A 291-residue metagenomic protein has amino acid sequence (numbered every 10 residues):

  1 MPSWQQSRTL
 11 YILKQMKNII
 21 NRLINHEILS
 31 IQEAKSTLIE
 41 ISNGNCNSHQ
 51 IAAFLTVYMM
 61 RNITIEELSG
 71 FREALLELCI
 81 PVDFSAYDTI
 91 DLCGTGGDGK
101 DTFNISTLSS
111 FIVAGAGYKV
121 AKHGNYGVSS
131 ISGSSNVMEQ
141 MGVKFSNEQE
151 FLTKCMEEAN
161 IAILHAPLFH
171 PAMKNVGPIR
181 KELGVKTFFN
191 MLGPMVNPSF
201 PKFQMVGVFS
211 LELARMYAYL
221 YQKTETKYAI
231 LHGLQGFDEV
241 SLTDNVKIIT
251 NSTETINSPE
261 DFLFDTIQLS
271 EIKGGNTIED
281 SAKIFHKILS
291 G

Functional and structural regions predicted by a protein language model:
L13-T102, A116, I267-I272, A282-G291: Acidic, glycine/proline-rich low-complexity segments that act as flexible tails and inter-domain linkers
R22, C79-I80, T102, G117 (+2 more regions): Glycine-rich anion-binding loops and their surrounding alpha/beta cores
L55, F103-A159: A glycine-rich phosphate/pyrophosphate-binding beta-strand-loop-alpha-helix module
F84-C93, A121-G127, F189-L192: Core alpha/beta catalytic barrel or barrel-like domain that forms the active/cofactor pocket in diverse metabolic
G94-G99, G124-S130, F169, L234-Q235: Acidic, glycine-rich active-site loops and adjacent beta-strand->loop/helix elements that engage anionic groups
